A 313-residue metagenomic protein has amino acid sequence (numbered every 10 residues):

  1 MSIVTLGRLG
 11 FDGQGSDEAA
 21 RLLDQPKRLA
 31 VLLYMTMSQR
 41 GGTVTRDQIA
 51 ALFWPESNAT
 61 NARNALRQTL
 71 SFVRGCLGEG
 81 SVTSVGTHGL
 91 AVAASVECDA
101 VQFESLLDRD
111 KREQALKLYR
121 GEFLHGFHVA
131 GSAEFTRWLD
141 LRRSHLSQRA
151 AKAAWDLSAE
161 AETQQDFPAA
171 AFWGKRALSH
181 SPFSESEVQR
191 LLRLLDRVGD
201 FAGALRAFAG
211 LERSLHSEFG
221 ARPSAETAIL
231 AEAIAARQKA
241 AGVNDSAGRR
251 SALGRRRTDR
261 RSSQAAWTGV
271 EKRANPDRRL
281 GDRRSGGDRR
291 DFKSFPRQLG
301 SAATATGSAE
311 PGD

Functional and structural regions predicted by a protein language model:
M1, A59, L66-A94, R213-A225: DNA-binding patch around the recognition helix
M1-L33, G80-G89, G121, R176 (+1 more regions): Short boundary/linker motifs that mark transitions into or out of structured domains
Q14, L32, S71, T83 (+4 more regions): An N-terminal, helix-rich hydrophobic module
E18-F53, V73, L124, S186-Q189: Short amphipathic alpha-helical recognition elements used for nucleic-acid or partner binding across transcription
S38, L52-R63, S71, C76 (+2 more regions): N-terminal alpha-helical interaction modules that lie
A51-W54, V85-V92, H128-L139: Short linear capping/connector segments at secondary-structure termini
G89-E104, F135-A151: TPR-adjacent "capping" and linker segments in tetratricopeptide-repeat scaffold/adaptor proteins
A236-D313: Intrinsically disordered or compositionally simple regulatory linkers and C-terminal tails in signal-transduction
